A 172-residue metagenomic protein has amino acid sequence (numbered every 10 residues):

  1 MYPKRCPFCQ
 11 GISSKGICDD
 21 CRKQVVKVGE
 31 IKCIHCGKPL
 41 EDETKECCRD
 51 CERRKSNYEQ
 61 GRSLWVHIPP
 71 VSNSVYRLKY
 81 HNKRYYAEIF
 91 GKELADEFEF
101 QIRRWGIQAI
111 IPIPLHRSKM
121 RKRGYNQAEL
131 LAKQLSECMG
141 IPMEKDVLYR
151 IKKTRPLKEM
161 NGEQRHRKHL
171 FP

Functional and structural regions predicted by a protein language model:
M1-P172: Glycine-rich phosphate/pyrophosphate-handling loop used in enzymes and phosphotransfer proteins
